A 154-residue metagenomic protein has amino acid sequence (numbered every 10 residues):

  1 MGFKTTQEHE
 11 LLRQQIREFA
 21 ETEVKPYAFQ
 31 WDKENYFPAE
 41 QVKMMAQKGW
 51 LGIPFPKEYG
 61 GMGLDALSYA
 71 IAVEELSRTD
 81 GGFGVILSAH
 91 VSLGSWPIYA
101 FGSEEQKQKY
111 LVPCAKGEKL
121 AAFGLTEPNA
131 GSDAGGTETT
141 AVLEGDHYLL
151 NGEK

Functional and structural regions predicted by a protein language model:
M1-S88, Q108-K109, P113-K116: Amphipathic, small/basic residue-rich leader segments at the start of a protein or domain
M45-Q47, L93-G94, V142-E144: Short hydrophobic "helix-edge" motifs at membrane interfaces and signal-peptide entry regions
I53-F55, S88-S95, A122-G124: Short beta-strands and strand-loop turn motifs
G61-M62, E105-K154: Glycine-rich, Trp-frequent "lid" loop and neighboring beta-strands that shape and gate the flavin cofactor pocket
V85-E105, G131-A134: N-terminal glycine-rich flavin-associated loop
